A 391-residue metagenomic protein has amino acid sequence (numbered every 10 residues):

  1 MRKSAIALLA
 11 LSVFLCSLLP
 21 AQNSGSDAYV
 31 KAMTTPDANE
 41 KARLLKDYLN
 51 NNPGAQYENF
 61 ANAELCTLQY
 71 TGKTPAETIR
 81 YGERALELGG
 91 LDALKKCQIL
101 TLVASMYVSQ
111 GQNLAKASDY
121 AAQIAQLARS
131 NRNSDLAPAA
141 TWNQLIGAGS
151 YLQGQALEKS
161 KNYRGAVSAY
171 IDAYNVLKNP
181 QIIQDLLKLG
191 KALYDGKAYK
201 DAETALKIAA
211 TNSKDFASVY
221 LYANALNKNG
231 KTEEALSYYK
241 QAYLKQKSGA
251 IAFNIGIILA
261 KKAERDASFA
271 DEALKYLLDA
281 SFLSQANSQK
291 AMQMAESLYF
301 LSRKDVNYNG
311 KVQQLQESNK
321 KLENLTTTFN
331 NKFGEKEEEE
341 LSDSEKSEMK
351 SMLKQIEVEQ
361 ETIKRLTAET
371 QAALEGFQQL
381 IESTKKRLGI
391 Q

Functional and structural regions predicted by a protein language model:
L19-A76, R80, D92-Q98, N309 (+4 more regions): N-terminal leader/linker segments that initiate helical-solenoid repeat arrays
M33, T67, T101-S105, Q155 (+4 more regions): Residue-level recognition of tetratricopeptide repeat
L49-F60, L86-Q98, A125-I146, Y174-I183 (+3 more regions): Flexible helix-coil transition and linker loops at the boundaries of alpha-helical arrays
F60-E64, Q98, L102, L152 (+4 more regions): Canonical tetratricopeptide repeat
T71, S109-Q110, K159, A192-G196 (+3 more regions): Register position in tetratricopeptide repeats
D119-L127, Y243-L244, A260, S268-N287 (+2 more regions): TPR/TPR-like (Sel1-like) alpha-helical repeat modules
